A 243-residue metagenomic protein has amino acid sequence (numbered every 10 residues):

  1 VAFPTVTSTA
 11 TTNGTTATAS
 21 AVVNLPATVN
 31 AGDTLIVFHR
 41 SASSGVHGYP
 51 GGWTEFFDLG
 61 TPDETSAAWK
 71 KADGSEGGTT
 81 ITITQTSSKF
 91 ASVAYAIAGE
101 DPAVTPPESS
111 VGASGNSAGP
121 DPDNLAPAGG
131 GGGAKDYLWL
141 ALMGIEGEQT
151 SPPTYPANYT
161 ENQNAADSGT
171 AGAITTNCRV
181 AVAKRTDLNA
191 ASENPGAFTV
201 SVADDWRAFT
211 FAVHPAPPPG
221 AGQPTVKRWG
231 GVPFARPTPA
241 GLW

Functional and structural regions predicted by a protein language model:
V1-W243: Primarily extracytoplasmic/secreted proteins and surface-exposed domains characterized by disulfide-bonded cysteine
